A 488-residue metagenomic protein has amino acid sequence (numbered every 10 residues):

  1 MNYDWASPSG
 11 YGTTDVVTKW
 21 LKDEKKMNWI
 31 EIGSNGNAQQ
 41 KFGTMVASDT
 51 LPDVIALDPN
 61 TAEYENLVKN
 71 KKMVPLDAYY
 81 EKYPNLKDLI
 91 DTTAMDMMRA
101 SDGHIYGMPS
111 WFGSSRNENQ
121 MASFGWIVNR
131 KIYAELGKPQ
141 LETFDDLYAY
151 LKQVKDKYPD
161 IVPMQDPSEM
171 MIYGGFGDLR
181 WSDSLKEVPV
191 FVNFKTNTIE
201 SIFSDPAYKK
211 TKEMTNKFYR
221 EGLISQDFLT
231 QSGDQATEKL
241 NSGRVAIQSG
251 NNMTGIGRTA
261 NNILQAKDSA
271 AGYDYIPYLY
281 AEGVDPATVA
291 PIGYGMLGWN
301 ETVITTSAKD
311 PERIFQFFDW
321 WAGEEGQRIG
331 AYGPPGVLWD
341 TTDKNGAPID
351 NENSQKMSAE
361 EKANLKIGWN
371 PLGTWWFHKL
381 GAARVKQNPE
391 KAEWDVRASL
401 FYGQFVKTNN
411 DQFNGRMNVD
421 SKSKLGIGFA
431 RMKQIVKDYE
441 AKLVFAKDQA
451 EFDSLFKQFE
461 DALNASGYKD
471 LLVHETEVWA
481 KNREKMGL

Functional and structural regions predicted by a protein language model:
M1-D146, F176-G177, D183-F191, I199-F203 (+2 more regions): Conserved N-terminal structural module of periplasmic/extracytoplasmic solute-binding proteins
W5-S9, G36-Q40, T61-Y64, S114-N117 (+6 more regions): Flexible loop/turn segments at secondary-structure boundaries
D15-G33, K131-A134, I202-F228, E282-V284 (+3 more regions): Extracytoplasmic/periplasmic ligand-capture domains
F42, L51, I55, L147 (+5 more regions): Conserved luminal/periplasmic juxtamembrane motif of membrane-embedded glycan-processing enzymes
E65-P75, H104, R258-V289: Ligand-binding "clamshell"
D77-Y79, S101-G174, N193-N251, E301-R313 (+2 more regions): Helix-loop-helix "hinge/cap" segment bordering the ligand-binding cleft or interdomain interface
T92-A94, S123, T288-M296: Short, surface-exposed amphipathic charged segments that create phosphate/polyanion-binding patches used for binding
W320, E324-K442, K447: Conserved small-residue motifs centered on glycine
